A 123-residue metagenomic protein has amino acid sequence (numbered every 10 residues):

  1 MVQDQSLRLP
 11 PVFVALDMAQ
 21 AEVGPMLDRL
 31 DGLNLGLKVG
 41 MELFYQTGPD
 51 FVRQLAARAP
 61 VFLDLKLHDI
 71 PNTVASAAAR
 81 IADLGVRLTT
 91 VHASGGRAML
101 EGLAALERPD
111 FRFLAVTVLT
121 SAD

Functional and structural regions predicted by a protein language model:
V2-L7, P25-L33, P49-R58, A79-D83 (+1 more regions): Acidic (Asp/Glu)-rich catalytic clusters
V2-M18: Boundary/entry segment of secreted carbohydrate-active catalytic domains
R8-P11, D69, T73-D123: Conserved anion-binding
V14, L37, K66, T89: Conserved, mostly hydrophobic/aromatic
M18-A21, L43-Y45, S94-R97: Short beta->alpha connector loops
A19, G32, V39-G40: Accessory terminal and edge-of-domain segments that mediate assembly/interaction and cofactor placement around
V23, G40-D83, L114-D123: N-terminal active-site wall of soluble small-molecule enzyme domains
